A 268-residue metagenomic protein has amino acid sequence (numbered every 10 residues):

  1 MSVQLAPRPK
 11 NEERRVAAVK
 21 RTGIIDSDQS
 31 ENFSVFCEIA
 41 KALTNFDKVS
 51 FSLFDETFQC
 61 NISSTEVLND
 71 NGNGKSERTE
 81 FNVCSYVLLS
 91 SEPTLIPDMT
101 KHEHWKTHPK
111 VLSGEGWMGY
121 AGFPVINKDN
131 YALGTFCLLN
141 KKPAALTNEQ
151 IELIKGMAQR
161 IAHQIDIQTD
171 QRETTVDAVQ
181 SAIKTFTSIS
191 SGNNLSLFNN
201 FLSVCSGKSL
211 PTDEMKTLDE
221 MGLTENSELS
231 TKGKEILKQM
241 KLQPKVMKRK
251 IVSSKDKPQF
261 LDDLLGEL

Functional and structural regions predicted by a protein language model:
M1-E31: Signal-transmission linkers at sensory-effector interfaces
S2-Q4, L139-I189: Juxtadomain coupling helices with adjacent low-complexity linkers
Q29-K41, M215-K216: Short amphipathic alpha-helical segments
E38-K41, D47-L53, Q59, N226: Short, hydrophobic-rich beta-strand element in sensory/regulatory alpha-beta domains
F54-C60, N69-M118: Regulatory sensory and allosteric helical modules in signal-transduction proteins and certain transcription factors
C84, V125-N140: Sensory-domain boundary capping and coupling elements
M118-I126: A short, aliphatic-rich beta-strand micro-motif
T169-V246, K250-L268: Signal-transducing coiled-coil/dimerization helices and immediately adjacent hinge/linker segments that couple sensory
